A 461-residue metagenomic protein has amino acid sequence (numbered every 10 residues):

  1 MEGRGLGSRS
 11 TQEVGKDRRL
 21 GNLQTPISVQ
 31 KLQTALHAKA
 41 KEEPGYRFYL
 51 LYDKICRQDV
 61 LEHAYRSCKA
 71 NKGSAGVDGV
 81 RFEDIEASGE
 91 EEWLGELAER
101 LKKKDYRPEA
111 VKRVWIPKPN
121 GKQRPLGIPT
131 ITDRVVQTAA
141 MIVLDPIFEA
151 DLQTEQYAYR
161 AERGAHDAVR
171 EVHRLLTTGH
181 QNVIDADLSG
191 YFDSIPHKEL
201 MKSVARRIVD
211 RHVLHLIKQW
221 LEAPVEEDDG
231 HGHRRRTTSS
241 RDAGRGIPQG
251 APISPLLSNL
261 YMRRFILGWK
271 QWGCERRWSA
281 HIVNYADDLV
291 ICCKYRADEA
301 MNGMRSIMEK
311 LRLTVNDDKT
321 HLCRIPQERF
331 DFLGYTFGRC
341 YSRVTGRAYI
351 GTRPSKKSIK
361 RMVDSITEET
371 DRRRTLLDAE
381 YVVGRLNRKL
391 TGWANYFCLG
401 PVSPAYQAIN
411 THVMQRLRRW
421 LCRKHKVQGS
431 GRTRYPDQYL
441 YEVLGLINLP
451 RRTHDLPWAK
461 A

Functional and structural regions predicted by a protein language model:
M1-S74, R81-E91: Non-catalytic, polymerase-adjacent accessory regions of viral genome-replication enzymes
C56-E62, A110-V114, P119, E226 (+1 more regions): Core structural elements
E86, T130, I291-Y295: Short beta-strand-to-loop capping motifs
W93-E96, R100-W115, P119, D151-I325 (+1 more regions): Conserved polymerase palm-domain catalytic core
K218-E222, E226-H231, S239, L311-L377 (+1 more regions): A conserved non-catalytic segment of reverse transcriptases and RNA-directed RNA polymerases corresponding to the late
R241-I247, G351, T367-V382, W393-A405 (+1 more regions): Short, solvent-exposed helix-loop connector elements
I282-A286, T320-E328, L386-N387, Y406-M414 (+1 more regions): A glycine-rich phosphate-binding loop feature that marks nucleotide/adenosyl-phosphate handling sites
R416, L421-A461: Extended C-terminal regions of large enzymes
